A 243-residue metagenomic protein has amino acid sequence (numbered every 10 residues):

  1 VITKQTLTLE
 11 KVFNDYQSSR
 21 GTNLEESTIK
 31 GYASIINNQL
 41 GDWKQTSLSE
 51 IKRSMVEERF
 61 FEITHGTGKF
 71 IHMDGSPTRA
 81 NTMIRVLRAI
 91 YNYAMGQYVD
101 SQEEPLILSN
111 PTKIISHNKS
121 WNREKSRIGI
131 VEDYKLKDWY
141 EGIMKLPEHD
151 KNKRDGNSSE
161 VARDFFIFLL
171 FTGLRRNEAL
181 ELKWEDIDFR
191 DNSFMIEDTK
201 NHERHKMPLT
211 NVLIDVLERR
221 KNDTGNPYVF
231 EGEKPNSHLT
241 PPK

Functional and structural regions predicted by a protein language model:
V1-I2: Short, surface-exposed polybasic/aromatic micro-patch for ligand or macromolecular engagement
Q5, L9, E25-T28, Y32 (+9 more regions): Hydrophobic (often cysteine-bearing) scaffold residues that line and stabilize catalytic clefts of nucleotide/cofactor
L7-M73, S120: Basic/aromatic-enriched alpha-helical hairpins
N37, R88-M95: C-terminal flanking helix
Q45-S49, A94-S109, D188: Surface-exposed helix-capping loop/turn segments at secondary-structure junctions
V56, L87, Y91, A179: Short, basic/aromatic-rich helical patch in the C-terminal catalytic core of site-specific tyrosine
M73-P77, N81-R85, G96, L106-R176 (+4 more regions): Basic, Lys/Arg- and aromatic-enriched nucleic-acid-binding interface segment
I90, E132-K137, K145, D191 (+1 more regions): Active-site/catalytic core of tyrosine-dependent DNA strand-transfer enzymes
